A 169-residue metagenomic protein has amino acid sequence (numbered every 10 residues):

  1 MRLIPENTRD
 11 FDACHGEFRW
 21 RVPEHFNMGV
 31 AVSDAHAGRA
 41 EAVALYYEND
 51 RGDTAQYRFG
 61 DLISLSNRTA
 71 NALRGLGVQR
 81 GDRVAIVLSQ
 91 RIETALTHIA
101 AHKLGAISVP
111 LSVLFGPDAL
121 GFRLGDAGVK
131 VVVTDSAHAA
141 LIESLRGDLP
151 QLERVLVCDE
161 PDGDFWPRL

Functional and structural regions predicted by a protein language model:
M1-N27: Flexible, non-catalytic linker and terminal segments flanking ANL/adenylate-forming cores
V22, R51-A55, V109-S112: Generic anion/oxyanion-binding catalytic loop in active/binding sites
V22-Y46, S64-L65, R83: AMP-binding/adenylate-forming domain of the ANL superfamily
F26, R51-D53, I92, H138 (+1 more regions): Residues that cap or initiate secondary-structure elements
N27, Q56, V133: Short aromatic/basic micro-patch
V32-R58, C158-G163: AMP-dependent adenylate-forming
A44-I99, G116-G121, P167: Conserved AMP-binding/adenylate-forming core of the ANL superfamily
G75, I99, K103-L169: Structural core segment of the AMP-binding/adenylate-forming
